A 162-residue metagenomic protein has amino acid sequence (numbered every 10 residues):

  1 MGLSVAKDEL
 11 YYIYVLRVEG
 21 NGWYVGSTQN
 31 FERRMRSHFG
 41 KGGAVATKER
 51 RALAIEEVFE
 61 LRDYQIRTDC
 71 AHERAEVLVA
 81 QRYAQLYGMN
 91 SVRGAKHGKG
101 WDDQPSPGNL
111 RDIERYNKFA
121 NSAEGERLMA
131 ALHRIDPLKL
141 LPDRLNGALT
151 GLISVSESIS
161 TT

Functional and structural regions predicted by a protein language model:
M1-L3, S160-T161: Short intrinsically disordered terminal tails
G2-V25, Q29-P142: Structure-specific nucleic-acid interaction/processing domains
A46, R67, L149, S160-T161: Intrinsically disordered/low-complexity terminal segments and short unstructured peptides
E126, S158-T162: Low-complexity, intrinsically disordered segments with a bias for serine/threonine
L141, L145-V155, I159: Composition-driven recognition of long, low-complexity, acid-poor segments enriched in small hydrophobic and small
